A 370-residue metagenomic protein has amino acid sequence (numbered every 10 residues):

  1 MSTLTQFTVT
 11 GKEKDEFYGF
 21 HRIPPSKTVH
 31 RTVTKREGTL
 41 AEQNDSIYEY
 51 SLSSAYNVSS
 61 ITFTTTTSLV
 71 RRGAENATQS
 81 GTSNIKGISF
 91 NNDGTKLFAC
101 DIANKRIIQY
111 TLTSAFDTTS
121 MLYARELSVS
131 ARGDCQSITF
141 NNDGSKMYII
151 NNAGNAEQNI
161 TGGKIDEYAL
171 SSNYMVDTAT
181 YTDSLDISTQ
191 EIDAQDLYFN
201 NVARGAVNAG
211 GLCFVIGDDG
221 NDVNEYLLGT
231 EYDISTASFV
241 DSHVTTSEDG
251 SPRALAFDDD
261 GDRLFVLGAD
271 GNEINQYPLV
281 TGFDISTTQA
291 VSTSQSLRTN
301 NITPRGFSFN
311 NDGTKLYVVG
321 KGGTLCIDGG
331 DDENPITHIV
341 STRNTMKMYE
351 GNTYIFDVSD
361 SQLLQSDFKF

Functional and structural regions predicted by a protein language model:
Q6-T8, T65-Q79, L122-V129, T182-S188 (+2 more regions): A short beta-strand motif characteristic of beta-propeller blades
F20, I88, I138, L197 (+3 more regions): Hydrophobic core register within WD40 beta-propeller blades
P24-K27, N92-D93, N142-D143, N201-A209 (+2 more regions): Residue-level detector of Asp-centered blade-edge/turn motifs that repeat once per structural unit in beta-propeller
G38-D45, A103-R106, A153-Q158, G220-D222 (+2 more regions): Short glycine/acidic-enriched loop and turn motifs that connect beta-strands
S51-I61, T111-T119, A169-D177, L227-S235 (+2 more regions): Short loop/turn segments immediately following beta-strands, especially the blade-tip and inter-blade linker loops
S308-N334: Blade-level signature of beta-propeller repeat domains, shared across WD40, Kelch, NHL, RCC1 and BNR/Asp-box propellers
D332-F370: Extracytoplasmic copper-binding redox domains, predominantly the cupredoxin/blue-copper superfamily
